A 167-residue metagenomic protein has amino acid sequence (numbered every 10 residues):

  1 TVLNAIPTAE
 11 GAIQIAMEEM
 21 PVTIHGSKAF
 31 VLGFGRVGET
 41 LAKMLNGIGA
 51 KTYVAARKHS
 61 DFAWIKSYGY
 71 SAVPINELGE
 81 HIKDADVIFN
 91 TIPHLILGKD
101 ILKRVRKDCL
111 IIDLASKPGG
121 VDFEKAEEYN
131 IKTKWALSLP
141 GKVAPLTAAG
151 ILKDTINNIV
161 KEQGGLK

Functional and structural regions predicted by a protein language model:
T1-G26, G120-K167: Adenosine-phosphate binding glycine-rich loop
H25-N46: Glycine-rich adenosine-cofactor-binding loop
F30-L32, Y53-A56, F89-T91: Short, conserved beta-strand edge motifs with alternating hydrophobic and charged residues
V37, S60-D61, K117: Conserved Rossmann-like nucleotide-cofactor binding loop
I48-Y68: NAD(P)-binding Rossmann-fold cofactor-contacting core
I65-G141: Rossmann-like adenosine-cofactor binding region
